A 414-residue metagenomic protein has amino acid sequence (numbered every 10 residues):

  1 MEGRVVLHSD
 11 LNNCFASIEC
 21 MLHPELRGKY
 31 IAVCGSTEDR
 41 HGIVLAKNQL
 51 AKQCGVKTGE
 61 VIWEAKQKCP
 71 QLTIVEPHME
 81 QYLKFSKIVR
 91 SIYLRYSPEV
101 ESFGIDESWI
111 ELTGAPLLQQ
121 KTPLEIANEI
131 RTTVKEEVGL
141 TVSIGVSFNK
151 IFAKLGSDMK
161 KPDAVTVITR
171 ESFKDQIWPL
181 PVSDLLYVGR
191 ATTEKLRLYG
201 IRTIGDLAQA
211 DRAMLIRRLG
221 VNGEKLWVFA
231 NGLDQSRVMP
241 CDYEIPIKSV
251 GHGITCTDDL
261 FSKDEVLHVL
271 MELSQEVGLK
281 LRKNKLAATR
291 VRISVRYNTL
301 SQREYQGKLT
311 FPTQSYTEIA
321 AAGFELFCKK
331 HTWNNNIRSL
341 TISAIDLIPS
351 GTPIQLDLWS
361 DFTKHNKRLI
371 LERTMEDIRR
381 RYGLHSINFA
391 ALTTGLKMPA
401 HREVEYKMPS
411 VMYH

Functional and structural regions predicted by a protein language model:
M1-V228, V238-C241, L279, H365-H414: Gly/Gly-Pro- and Ser/Thr-rich, intrinsically disordered tail segments characteristic of DNA damage-repair and tolerance
H8, T192-I337: DNA-contacting surface of Y-family translesion DNA polymerases
C14, T37-R40, N298-Q302, L347-S350: Short, charged/polar surface micro-motifs in flexible loops or helix N-caps
K29, V142, D163, T289-V291 (+2 more regions): Change "...and in nucleic-acid phosphodiester-cleaving endonucleases..." to "...and in nucleic-acid processing enzymes
W109-G114, E304-G307, P349, Q355-S360: Short, hydrophobic beta-strand segments
F148-I151, G232, A287-N298, I337-I348 (+1 more regions): A glycine-rich phosphate-binding loop feature that marks nucleotide/adenosyl-phosphate handling sites
F324-R381: C-terminal hydrophobic structural anchor segments that stabilize assembly/packing rather than catalytic chemistry
